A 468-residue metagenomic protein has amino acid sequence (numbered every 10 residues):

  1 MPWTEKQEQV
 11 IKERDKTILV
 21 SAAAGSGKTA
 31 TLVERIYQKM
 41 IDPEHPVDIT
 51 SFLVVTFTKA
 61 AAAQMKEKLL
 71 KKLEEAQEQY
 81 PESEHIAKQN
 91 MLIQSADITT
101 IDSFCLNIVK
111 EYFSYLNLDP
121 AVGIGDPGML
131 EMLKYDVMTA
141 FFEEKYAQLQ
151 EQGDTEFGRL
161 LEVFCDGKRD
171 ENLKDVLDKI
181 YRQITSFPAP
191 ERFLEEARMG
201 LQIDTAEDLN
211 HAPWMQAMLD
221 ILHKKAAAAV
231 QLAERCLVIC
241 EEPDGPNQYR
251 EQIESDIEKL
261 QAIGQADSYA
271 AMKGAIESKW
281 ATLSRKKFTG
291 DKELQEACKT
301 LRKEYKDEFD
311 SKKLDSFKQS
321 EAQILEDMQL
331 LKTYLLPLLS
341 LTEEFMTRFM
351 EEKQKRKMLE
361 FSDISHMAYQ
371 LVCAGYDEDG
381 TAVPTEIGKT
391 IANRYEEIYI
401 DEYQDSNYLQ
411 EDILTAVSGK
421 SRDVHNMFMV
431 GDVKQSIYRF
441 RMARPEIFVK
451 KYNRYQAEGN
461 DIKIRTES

Functional and structural regions predicted by a protein language model:
P2-K6, I11-K12, T17-S21, L53-V54 (+6 more regions): Conserved helicase NTPase motor core
K16-R35: Walker A/P-loop
T29-Q38, K66-L69, Q410-T415, V449: Motif I (Walker A/P-loop) of helicase-class P-loop NTPases
T31-V47, S418, Y455: Walker A/P-loop NTP-binding motif
R35, F104, I108, Y112 (+7 more regions): Amphipathic alpha-helical segments in well-ordered regions
I49-L149, T155, E446-K450: Conserved P-loop NTPase-based nucleic-acid remodeling module centered on helicase motor cores
S51, E171-L359, D461-I462: Conserved ATP-driven helicase/translocase motor core recognized via long, highly charged RecA-like/P-loop NTPase domain
R454-N460: Arginine/glycine-rich "motif VI" loop of SF2 helicases in the C-terminal RecA-like domain
